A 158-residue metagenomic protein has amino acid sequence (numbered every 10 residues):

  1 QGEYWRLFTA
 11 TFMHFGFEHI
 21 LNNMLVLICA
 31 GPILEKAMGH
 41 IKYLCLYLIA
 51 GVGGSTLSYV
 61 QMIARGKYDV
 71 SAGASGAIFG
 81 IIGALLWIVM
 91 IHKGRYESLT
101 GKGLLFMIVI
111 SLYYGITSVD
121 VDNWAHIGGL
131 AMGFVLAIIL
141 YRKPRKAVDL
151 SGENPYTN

Functional and structural regions predicted by a protein language model:
Q1-N158: A detector for small-residue-rich transmembrane helices and their helix-helix packing motifs
